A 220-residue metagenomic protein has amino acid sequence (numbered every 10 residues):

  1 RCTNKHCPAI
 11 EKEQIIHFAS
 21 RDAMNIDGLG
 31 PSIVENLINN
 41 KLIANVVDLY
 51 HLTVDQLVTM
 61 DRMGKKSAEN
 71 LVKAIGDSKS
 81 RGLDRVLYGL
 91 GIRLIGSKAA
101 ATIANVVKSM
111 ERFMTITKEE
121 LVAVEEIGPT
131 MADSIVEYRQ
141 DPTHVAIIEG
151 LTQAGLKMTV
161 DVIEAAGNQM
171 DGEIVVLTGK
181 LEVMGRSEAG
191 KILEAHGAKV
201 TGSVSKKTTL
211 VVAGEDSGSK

Functional and structural regions predicted by a protein language model:
R1-D27: Cys/His-rich short segments
E11, F18, N40, V47-D48 (+2 more regions): DNA strand-break repair and replication-stress modules
V34, L52-D55: Short, conserved phosphate-binding/catalytic loop or strand-edge motifs used in phosphoryl-/nucleotidyl-transfer
